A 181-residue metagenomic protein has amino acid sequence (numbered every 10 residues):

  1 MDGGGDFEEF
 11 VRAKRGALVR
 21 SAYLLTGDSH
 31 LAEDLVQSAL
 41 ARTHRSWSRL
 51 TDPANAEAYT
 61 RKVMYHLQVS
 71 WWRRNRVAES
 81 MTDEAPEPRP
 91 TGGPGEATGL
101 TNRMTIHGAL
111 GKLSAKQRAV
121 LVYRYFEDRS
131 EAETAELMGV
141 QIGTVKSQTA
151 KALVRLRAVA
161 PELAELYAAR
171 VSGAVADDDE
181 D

Functional and structural regions predicted by a protein language model:
M1-R20, H30-E33: A short, charge-rich alpha-helical start-of-domain segment used by transcription regulators
D2, E9, A78-S80, E84-G108: Acidic, proline/glycine-rich intrinsically disordered inter-domain spacer in sigma factors
G5-D6, V154-D181: C-terminal edge and immediately downstream basic/flexible tail or linker adjoining helix-turn-helix-like DNA-binding
D34-A41, A54-H66: Structural recognition of an alpha-helix C-terminal capping motif at a helix-to-coil junction
S38-N55, R74-R76: Sigma70-family region 2
T51, K62-D83, T98-G99, A158: Arg/Lys-rich amphipathic alpha helix in sigma70-family domain 2
Y65, M138-L163: DNA-recognition helix of helix-turn-helix
V120-R124: A short pre-motif secondary-structure segment
